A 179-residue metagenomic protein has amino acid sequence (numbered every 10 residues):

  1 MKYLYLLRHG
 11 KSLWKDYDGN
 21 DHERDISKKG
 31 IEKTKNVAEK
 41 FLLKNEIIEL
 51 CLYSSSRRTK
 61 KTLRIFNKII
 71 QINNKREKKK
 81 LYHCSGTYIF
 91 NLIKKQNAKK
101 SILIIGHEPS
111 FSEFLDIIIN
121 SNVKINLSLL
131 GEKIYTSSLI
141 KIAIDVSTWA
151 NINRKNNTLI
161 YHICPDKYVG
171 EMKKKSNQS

Functional and structural regions predicted by a protein language model:
K2-C84, I134: Active-site-proximal alpha-helix that buttresses catalytic centers in soluble enzyme cores
L4, K99-L103, L139: Residue-level preference for the first positions of well-ordered beta-strands
H22-R24, I69-I70, K94, I119-V123: Glycine-rich, phosphate-binding/catalytic loops in enzymes
K44-I47, K95-K100: Glycine-rich phosphate-binding loop signature in dinucleotide/nucleotide-binding domains
I48-I69, N74-K75, A143-S179: Conserved histidine-centered catalytic loops in small-molecule metabolism enzymes
H83-I93: Short alpha-helix plus adjacent loop in nuclease-associated cores
S101-I119: A glycine-rich beta-strand to alpha-helix segment that forms a phosphate/ribose-binding loop at ligand/cofactor sites
I119, V123-I160: Domain-level recognition of soluble alpha/beta enzyme cores, biased toward histidine phosphatases/phosphomutases
